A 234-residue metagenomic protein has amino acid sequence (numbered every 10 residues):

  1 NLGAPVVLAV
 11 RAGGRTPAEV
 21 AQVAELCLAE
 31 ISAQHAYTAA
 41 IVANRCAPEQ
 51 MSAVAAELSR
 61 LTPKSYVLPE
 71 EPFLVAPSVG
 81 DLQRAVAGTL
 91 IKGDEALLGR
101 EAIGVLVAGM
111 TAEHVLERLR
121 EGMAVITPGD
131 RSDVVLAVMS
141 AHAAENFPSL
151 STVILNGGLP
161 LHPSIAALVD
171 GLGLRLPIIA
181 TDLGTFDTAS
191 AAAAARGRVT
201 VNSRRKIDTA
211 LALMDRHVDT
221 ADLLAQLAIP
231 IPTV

Functional and structural regions predicted by a protein language model:
N1, T233-V234: Short, intrinsically disordered, charge-balanced linker/junction segments flanking boundaries in proteins
N1-P63, A124, G129-A195, V199: Conserved catalytic-core segment of NTP-binding enzymes
V42-R45, L68-P72: Short, structured patches in soluble enzyme cores that scaffold and shape functional sites
M51-T62, E70-P77, L90: Anionic-ligand-binding alpha/beta catalytic cores of soluble enzymes and soluble regulatory domains that recognize
E71-D130, R196-T233: Non-catalytic interface/targeting segments
